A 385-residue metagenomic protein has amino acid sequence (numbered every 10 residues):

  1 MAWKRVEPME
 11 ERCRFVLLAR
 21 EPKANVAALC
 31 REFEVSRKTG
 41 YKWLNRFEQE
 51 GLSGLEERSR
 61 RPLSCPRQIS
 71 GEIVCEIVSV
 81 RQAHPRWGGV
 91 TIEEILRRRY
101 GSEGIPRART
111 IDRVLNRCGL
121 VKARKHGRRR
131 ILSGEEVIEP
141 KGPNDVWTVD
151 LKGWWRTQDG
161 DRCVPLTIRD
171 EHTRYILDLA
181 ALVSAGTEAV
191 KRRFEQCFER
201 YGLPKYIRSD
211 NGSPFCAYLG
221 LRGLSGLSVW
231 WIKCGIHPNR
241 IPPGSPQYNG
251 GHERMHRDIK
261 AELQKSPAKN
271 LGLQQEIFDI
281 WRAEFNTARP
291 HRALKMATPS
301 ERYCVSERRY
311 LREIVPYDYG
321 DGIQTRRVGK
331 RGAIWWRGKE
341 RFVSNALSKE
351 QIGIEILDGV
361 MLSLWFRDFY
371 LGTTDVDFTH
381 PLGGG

Functional and structural regions predicted by a protein language model:
M1-C13, L63-G71: Short, Lys/Arg-enriched anionic-surface-contact patches
E7-A24, V74-A83: Short, amphipathic alpha-helical "recognition" segments used to contact nucleic acids or chromatin
F15, L29, G40, G51 (+14 more regions): Mobile genetic element proteins and their domesticated derivatives, centered on retroelements and DNA transposons
L52-T148, W154, S225-S228, T298-E307: Basic, flexible linker segments flanking DNA-binding modules in nucleic acid-interacting mobile-element proteins
R109, R113-Y175, V183, T187-K205 (+3 more regions): Mobile-element integrase/transposase regions, centering on the N-terminal DNA-binding/Zn-coordinating module
F198-L221, P242-G244, N249, K295-P299: Acidic/histidine-rich, metal-coordinating catalytic segments
L227-L311, G353, L357-D358: Charged alpha-helix within mobile-element recombinases
R282, N286-G385: C-terminal, beta-rich DNA-binding module of retroviral/retroelements integrases
